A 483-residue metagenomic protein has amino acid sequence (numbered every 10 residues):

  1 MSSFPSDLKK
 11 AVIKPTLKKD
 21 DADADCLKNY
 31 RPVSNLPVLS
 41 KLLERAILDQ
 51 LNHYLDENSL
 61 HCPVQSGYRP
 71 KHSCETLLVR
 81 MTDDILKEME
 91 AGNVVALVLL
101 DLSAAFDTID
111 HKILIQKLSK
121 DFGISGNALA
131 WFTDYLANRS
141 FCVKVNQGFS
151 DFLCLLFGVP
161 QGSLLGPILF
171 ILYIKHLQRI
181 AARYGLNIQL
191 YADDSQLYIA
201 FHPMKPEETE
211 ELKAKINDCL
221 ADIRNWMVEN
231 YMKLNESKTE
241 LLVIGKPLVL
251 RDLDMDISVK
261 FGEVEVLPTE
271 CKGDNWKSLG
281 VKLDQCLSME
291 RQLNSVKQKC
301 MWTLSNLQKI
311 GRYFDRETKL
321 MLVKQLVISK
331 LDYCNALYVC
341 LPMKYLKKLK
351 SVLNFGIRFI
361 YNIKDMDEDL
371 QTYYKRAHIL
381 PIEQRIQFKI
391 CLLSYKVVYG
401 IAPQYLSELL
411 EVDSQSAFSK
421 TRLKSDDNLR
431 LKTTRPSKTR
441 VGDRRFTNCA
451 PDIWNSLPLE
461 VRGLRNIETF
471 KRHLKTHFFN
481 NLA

Functional and structural regions predicted by a protein language model:
M1-P160, I199: Conserved pre-catalytic core of RNA-dependent polymerases
M1-P5, I13, L86-V94, D222-L242 (+3 more regions): Short, charged alpha-helical motifs in flexible N/C-terminal segments and linkers
K10-I13, R31, Q65, V95-A105 (+6 more regions): Catalytic palm active-site di-aspartate
I13, R31, I47, D101 (+14 more regions): Short, conserved catalytic/metal-binding micro-motifs enriched in Asp/Glu and His
I47-Q65, E90, P167-P203: Active-site palm subdomain of RNA-directed nucleic acid polymerases
A104-F122, Q196-R224, C340: Catalytic palm subdomain of template-directed nucleic-acid polymerases, centered on the conserved carboxylate motif
L212, L267-L337: Basic, alpha-helical interaction scaffolds
D218, K233-D274: Short, conserved micro-motifs composed of acidic
